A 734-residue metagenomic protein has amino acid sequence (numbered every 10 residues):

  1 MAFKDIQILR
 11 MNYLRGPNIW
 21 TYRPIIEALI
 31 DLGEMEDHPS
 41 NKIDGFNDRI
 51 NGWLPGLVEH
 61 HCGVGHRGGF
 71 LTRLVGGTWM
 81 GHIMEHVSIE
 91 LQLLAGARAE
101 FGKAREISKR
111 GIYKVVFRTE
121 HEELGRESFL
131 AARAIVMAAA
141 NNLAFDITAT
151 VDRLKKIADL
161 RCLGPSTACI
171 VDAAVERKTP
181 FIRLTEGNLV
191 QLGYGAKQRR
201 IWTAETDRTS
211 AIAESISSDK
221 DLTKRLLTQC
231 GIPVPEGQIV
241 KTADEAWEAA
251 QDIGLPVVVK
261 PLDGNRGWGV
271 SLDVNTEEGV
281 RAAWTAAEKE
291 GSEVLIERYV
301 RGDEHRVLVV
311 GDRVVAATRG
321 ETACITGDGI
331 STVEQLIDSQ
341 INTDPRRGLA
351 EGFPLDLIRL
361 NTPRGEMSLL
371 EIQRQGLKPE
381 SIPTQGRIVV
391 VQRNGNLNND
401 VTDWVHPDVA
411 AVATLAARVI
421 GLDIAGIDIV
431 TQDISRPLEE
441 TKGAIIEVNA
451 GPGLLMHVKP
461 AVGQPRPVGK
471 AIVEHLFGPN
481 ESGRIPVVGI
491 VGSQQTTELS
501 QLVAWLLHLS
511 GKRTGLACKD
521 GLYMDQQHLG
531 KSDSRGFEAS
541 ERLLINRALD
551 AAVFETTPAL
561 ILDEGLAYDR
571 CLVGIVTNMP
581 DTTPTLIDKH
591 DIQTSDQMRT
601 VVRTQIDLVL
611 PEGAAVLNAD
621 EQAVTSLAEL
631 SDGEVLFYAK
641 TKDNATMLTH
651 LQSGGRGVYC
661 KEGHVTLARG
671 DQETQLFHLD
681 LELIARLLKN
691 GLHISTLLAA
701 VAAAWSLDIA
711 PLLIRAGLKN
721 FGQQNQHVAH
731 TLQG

Functional and structural regions predicted by a protein language model:
M1-E176, R313-A316, E321-D328, T332-Q335 (+2 more regions): ATP-dependent carboxylate activation and anion-phosphoryl transfer catalytic cores that bind Mg-ATP to form
D44, N51, V175, R199-L360 (+1 more regions): Active-site nucleotide/adenylate-binding loops and adjacent lid/helix of ATP-dependent enzymes
R110-I112, V116-D252, N265: Conserved N-proximal alpha/beta basic substrate-recognition cap immediately N-terminal to, or forming the N-lobe
N188-G193, D520-H528, G663-G670: Short polybasic amphipathic segments
Y194, V309-R313, Q385, D433 (+3 more regions): Short acidic-glycine loop/turn motifs at beta-strand connectors
L336-N396: Extended, charge-rich helix/loop segments that form flexible, surface "patches" used to engage negatively charged
P479-A619, A623-E634, Q733: Phosphate-binding loop of NTP-binding sites
D563, D569, V573-Q733: Acidic, Mg2+-coordinating active-site environments of NTP-dependent enzymes
